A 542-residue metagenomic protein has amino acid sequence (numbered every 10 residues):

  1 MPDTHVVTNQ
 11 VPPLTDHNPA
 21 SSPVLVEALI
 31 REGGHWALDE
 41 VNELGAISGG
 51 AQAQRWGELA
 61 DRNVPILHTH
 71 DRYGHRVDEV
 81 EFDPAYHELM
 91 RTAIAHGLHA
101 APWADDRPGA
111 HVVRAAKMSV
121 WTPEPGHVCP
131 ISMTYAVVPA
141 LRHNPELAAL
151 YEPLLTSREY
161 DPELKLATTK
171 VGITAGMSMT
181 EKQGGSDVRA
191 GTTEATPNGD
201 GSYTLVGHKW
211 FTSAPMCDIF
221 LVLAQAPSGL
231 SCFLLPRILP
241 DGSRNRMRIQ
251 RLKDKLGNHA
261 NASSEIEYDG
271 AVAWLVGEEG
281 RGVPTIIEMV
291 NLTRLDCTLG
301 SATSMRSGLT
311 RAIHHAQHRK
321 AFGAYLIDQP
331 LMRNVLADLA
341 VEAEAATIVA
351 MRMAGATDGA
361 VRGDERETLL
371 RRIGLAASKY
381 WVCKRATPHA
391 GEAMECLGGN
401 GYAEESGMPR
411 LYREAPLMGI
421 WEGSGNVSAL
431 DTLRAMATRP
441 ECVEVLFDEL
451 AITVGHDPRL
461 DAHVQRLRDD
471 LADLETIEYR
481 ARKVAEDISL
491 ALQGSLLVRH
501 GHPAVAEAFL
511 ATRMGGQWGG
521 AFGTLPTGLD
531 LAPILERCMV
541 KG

Functional and structural regions predicted by a protein language model:
M1-R107: Extended, charge-enriched "interface" segments that sit outside catalytic cores
P2, V6-D16, A20, I30-D39 (+5 more regions): Alpha-helix capping/hinge segments and adjacent helical runs
R76-L166, T212-A214, W421: Internal helix-loop-helix
A110, L256-I287, C396-V427, V464: Flexible glycine/proline-rich, aromatic-decorated loop/lid segments
S202, V206-R246: A short core secondary-structure module
D241, Q250, E265-T293, T310-I327 (+2 more regions): A glycine-rich, basic-preceded beta-loop-alpha segment at the flavin cofactor/substrate interface of flavin-utilizing
E344-K379, M394-E395, R468-A481, A485: C-terminal helix-coil-helix/basic helical segment that borders enzyme active sites and/or dimer interfaces and provides
V445-G542: C-terminal amphipathic alpha-helical interaction region
